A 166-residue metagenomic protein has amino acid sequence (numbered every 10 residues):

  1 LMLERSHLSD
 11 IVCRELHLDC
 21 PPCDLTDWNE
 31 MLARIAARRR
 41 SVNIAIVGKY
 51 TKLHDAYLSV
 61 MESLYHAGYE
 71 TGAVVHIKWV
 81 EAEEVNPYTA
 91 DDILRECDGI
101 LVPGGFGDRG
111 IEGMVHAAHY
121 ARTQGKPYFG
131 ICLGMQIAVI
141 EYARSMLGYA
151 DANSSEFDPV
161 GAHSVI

Functional and structural regions predicted by a protein language model:
L1-I166: N-terminal beta1-alpha1 cap of cysteine-dependent amidohydrolase-like domains
